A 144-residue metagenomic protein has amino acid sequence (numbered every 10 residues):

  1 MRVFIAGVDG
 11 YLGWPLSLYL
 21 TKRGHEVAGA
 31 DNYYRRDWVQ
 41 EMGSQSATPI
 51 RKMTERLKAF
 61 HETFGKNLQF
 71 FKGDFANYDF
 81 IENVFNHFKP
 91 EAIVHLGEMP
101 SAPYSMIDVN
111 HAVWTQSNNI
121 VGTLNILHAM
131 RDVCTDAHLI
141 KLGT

Functional and structural regions predicted by a protein language model:
M1-T144: N-terminal Rossmann-like NAD(P)+-binding domain of SDR-like oxidoreductases, especially those catalyzing
